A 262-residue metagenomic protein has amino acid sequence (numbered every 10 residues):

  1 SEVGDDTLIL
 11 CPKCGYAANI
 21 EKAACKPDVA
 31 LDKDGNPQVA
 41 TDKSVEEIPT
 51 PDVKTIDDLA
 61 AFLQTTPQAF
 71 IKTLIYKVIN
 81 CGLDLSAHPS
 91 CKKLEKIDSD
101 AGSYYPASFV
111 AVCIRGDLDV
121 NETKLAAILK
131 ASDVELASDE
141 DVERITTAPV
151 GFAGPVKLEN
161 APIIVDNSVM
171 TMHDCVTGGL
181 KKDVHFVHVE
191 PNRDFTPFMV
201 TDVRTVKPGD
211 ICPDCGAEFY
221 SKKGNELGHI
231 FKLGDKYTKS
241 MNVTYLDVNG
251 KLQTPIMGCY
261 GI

Functional and structural regions predicted by a protein language model:
S1-I262: Extended, low-hydrophobicity, polar/charged segments
